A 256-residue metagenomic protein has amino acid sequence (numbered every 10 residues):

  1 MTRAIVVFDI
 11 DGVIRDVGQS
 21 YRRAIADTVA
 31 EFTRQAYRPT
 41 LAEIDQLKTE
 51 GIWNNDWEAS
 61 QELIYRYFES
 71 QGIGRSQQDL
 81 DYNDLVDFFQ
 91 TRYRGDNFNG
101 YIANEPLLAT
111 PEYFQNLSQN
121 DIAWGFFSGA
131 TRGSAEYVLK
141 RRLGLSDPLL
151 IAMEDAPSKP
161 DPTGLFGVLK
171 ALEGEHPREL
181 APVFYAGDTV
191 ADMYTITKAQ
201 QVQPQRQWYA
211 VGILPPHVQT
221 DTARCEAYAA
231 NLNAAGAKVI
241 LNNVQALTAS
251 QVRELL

Functional and structural regions predicted by a protein language model:
M1-D45: Active-site neighborhood of HAD-like aspartate-dependent phosphohydrolases
M1-F8, E62, E69-L80, D84-V86 (+1 more regions): Non-catalytic pre-domain segments flanking phosphatase-related domains
T2, V7, D87, T91-F126 (+1 more regions): Short, acidic loop-to-helix structural element flanking the phosphoryl-transfer center in phosphate-processing enzymes
A26-A30, W57-R75, V168: Helix-loop "lid/cap" segments that line or gate small-molecule binding pockets
T33-K48, E69-T91, L145-D147, H176-A181: Short, surface-exposed acidic
G125, A130-W208: Substrate-recognition "cap/lid" segment bordering the active-site pocket of phosphatases
L143-E154, C225-Q251: Structural recognition of alpha->loop->beta junctions
Y185-N242: Acidic, Mg2+-coordinating phosphoryl-transfer loop and its flanking beta/alpha structural elements, shared across
